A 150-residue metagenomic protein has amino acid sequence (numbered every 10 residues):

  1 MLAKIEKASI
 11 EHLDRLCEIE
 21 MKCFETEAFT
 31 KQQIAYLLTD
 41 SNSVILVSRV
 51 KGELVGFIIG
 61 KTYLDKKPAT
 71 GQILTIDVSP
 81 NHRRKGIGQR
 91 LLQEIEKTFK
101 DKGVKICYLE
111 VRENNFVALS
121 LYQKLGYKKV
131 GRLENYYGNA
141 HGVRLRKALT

Functional and structural regions predicted by a protein language model:
A3, K7-N81, L92-E94, T98 (+1 more regions): Acetyl-CoA-dependent GNAT
E27, K85, K102-K105: Short coil/turn segments at alpha/beta junctions that flank glycine-rich nucleotide-binding fingerprints
V78-N81, K85, E113-N114: Active-site acidic-Proline motif in GNAT/NAT acetyltransferases
Q89: Residues forming the Rossmann-fold NAD(P)(H) cofactor-binding site
L92, F99-E110: Conserved GNAT acetyl-CoA-binding A-motif
K105-Y108, R112-F116, K124-L125, N135-T150: C-terminal "cap" of GNAT-fold acetyltransferases
